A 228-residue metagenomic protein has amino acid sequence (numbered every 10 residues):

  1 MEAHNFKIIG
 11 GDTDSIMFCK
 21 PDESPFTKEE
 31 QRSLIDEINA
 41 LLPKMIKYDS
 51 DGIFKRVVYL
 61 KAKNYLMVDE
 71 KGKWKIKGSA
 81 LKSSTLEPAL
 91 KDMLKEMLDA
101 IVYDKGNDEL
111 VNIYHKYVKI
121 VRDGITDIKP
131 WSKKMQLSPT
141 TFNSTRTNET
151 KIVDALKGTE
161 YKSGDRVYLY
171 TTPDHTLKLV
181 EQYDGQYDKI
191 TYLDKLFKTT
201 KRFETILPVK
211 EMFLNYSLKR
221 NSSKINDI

Functional and structural regions predicted by a protein language model:
M1-T13, F18-I228: DNA-dependent DNA polymerase catalytic subunits
